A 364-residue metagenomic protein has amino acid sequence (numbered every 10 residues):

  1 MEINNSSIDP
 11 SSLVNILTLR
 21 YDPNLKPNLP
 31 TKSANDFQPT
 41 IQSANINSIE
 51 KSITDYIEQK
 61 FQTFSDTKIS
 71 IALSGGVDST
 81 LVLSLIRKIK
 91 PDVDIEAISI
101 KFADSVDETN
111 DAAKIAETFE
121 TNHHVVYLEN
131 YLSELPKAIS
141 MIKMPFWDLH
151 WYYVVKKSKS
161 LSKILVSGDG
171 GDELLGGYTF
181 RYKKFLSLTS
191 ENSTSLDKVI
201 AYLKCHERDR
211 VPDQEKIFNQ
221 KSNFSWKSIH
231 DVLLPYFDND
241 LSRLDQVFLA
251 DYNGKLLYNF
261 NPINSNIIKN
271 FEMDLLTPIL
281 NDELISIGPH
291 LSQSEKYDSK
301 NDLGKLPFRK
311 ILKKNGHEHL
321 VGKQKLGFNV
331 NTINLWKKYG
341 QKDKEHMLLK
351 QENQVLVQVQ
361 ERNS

Functional and structural regions predicted by a protein language model:
M1-D36: A short N-terminal interaction module
I3, F37-D240, N266-G316, V330-Y339: ATP-dependent adenylate-handling active sites, centered on carboxylate activation for C-N bond formation
I3, I16, L188, K313-S364: PAPS-dependent sulfotransferase catalytic core
I8-D9, I41-S43, N47-S48, N239-L244 (+3 more regions): Secondary-structure junction/capping motif
L17, A138-I139, A250-L256, G288: Short alpha-helical scaffolding segments that buttress acidic/His motifs in well-ordered protein cores
K198, L244-K255: Bilobed periplasmic-binding protein-like "clamshell/Venus-flytrap" ligand-binding domains
Y252-N266: Short Ser/Thr-interspersed hydrophobic loop/turn segments at strand-loop and sheet-helix junctions that line or gate
